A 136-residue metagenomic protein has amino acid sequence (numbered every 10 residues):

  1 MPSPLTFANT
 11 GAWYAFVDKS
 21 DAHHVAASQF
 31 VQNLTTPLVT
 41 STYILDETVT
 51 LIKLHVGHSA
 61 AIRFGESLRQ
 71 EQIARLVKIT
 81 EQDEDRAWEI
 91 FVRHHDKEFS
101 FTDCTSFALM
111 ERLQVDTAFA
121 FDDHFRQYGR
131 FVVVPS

Functional and structural regions predicted by a protein language model:
M1-S3, F107-S136: Acidic, PIN/NYN-like endoribonuclease modules and their adjacent C-terminal/linker elements
M1-T40, K53-E66: Short, well-structured N-terminal submotif of metal-dependent ribonuclease cores
N9, E47, D103, D122: Acidic active-site catalytic centers that drive phospho-/nucleotidyl reactions and related ester hydrolyses
W13, L45, F125-R126: A generic structural signal for short hydrophobic patches within well-formed alpha-helices
S41, L45, G65, E84 (+1 more regions): Alpha-helical structural signal
L68-T80, H94-D96, R126-S136: Short acidic, glycine/proline-enriched helix-loop-strand junctions
R75-T117: Active-site neighborhoods of divalent-metal-dependent phosphate/nucleic-acid chemistry enzymes
